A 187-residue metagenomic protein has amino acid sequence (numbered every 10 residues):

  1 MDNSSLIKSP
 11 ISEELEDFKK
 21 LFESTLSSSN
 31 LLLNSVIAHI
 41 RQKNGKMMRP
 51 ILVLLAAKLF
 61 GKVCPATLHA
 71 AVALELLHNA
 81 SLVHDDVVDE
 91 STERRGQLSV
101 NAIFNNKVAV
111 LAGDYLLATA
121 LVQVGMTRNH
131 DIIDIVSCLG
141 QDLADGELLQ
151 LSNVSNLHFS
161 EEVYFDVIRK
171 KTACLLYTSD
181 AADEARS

Functional and structural regions predicted by a protein language model:
M1, E13, G113, A182-D183: Intrinsic disorder/low-complexity signal
M1-K20: N-terminal amphipathic/basic leader segments beginning at the initiator methionine
E16, E23-S179: Mg2+-dependent prenyl diphosphate-binding active-site environment of isoprenoid biosynthetic enzymes
Y177-S187: Single conserved hydrophobic/aromatic residue that forms the stacking wall/gate of nucleotide- or nucleobase-binding
